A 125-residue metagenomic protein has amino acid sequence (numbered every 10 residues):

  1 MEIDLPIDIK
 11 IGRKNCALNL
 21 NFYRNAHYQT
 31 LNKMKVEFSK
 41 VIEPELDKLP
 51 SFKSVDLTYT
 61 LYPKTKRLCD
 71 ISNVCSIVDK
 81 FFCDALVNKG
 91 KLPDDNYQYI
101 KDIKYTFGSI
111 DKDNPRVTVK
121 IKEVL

Functional and structural regions predicted by a protein language model:
M1-L125: Catalytic phosphate/metal-binding cores of nucleic-acid and nucleotide-processing enzymes, i.e., regions that mediate
